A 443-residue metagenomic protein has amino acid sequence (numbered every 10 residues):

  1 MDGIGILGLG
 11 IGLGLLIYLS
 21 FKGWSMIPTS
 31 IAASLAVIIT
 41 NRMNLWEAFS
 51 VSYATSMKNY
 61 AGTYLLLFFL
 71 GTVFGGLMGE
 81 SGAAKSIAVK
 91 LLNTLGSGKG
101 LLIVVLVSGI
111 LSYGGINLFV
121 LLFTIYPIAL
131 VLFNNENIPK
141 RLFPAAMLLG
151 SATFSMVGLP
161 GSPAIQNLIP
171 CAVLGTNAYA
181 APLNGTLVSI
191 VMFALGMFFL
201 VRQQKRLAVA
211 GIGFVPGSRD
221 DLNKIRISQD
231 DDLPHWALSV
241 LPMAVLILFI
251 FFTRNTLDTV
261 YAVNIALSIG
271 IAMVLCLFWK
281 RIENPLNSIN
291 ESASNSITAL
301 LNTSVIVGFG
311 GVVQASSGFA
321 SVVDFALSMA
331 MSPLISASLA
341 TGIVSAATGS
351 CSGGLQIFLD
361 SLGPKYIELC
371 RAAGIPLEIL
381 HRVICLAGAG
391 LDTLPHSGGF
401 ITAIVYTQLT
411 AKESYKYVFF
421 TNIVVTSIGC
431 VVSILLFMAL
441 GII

Functional and structural regions predicted by a protein language model:
D2-L9, L13, T40-N41, V173 (+5 more regions): Long, contiguous bundles of hydrophobic transmembrane helices that form the permeation core of multi-pass
G8-S20, I31-I39, F68-V73, V107-S112 (+7 more regions): Hydrophobic core segments of alpha-helical transmembrane domains in multi-pass membrane transport and ion-translocation
G23-M26, A61-Y64, G75-K85, S112-T124 (+5 more regions): Short helix-coil transition sites and intra-membrane helix breaks within transmembrane domains of multi-pass
P28, S50-K85, I110, T259-A320 (+1 more regions): Core transmembrane alpha-helical segments of multi-pass membrane transporters/permeases
L67-L70, T94-L130, S304-I306, M329-E368 (+2 more regions): Hydrophobic alpha-helical transmembrane segments of multi-pass integral membrane proteins, predominantly secondary
T72, S86-A88, V120-L132, G161-V173 (+2 more regions): Re-entrant/interfacial helical elements at transmembrane boundaries that shape and gate the permeation pathway
L91, A293, A403-V424: Interfacial loop-to-transmembrane junctions
G98-L111, I138-S155, A181-T186, I190 (+2 more regions): Alpha-helical transmembrane segments of multi-pass membrane proteins
